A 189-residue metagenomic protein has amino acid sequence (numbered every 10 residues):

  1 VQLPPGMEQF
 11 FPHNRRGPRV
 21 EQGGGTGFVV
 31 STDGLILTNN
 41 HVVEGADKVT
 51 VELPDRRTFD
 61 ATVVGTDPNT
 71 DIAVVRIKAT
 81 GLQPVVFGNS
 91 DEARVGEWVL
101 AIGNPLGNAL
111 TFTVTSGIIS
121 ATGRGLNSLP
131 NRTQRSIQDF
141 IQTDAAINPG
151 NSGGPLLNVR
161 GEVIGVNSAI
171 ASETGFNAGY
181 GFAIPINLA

Functional and structural regions predicted by a protein language model:
V1-A189: Serine-dependent protease modules
